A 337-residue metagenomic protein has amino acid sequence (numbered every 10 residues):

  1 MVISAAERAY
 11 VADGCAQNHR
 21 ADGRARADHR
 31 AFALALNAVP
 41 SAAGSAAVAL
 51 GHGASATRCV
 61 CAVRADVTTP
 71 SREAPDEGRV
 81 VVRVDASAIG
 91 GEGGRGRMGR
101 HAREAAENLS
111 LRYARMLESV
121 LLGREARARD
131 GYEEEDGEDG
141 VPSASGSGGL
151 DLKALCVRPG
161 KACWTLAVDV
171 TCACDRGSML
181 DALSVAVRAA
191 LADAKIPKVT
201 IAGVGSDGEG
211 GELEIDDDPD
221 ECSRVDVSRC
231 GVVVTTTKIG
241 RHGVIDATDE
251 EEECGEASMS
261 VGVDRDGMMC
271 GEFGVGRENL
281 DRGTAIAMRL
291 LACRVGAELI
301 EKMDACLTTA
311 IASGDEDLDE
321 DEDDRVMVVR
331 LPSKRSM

Functional and structural regions predicted by a protein language model:
M1-M337: Polyanion-binding surfaces on beta-sheet-dominated domains and ring/shell assemblies
